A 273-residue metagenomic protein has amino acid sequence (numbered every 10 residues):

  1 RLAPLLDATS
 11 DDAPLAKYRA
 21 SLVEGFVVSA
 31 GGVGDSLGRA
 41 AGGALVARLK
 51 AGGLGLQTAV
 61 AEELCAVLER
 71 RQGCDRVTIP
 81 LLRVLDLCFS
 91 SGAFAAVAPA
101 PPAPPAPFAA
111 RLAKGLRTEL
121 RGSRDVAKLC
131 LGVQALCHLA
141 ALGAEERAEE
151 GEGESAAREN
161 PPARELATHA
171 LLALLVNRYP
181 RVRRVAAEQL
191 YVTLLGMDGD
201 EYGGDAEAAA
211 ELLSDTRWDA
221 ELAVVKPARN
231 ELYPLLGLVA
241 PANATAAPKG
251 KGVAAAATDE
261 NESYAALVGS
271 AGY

Functional and structural regions predicted by a protein language model:
R1-Y273: Extended, low-complexity, acidic/polar intrinsically disordered regions that flank or interrupt HEAT/TOG/ARM solenoid
